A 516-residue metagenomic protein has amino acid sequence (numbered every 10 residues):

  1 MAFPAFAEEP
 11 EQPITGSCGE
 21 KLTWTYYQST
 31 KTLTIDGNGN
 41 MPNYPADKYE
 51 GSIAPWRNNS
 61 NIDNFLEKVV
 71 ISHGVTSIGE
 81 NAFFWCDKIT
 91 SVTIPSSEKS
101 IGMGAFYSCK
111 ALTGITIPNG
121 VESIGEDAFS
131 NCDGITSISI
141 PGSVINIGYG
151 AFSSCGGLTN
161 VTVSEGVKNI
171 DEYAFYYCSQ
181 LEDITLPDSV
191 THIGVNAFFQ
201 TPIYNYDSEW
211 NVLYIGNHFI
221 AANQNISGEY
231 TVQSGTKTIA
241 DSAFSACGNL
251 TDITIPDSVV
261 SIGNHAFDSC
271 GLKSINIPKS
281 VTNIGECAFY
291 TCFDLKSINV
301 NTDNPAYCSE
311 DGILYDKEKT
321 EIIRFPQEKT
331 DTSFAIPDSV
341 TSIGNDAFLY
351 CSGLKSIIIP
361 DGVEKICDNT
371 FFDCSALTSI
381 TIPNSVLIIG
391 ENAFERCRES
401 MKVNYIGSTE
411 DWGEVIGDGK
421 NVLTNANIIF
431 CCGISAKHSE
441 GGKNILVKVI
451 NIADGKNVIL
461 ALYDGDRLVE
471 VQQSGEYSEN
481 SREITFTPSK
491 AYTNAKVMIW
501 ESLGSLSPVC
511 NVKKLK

Functional and structural regions predicted by a protein language model:
A2-Q12: Sec-dependent signal peptide cleavage junction
F6, T32-N40, D63-S77, D87-S100 (+13 more regions): Structural signature of tandem-repeat unit edges
G120, G166, G475-R482: Short proline/glycine- and polar residue-rich coil/turn motifs
L446-V449, S481-S489: Exposed aromatic-hydrophobic patches
N457-L462, K496-M498: Beta-strand signatures of extracellular beta-sandwich domains
V469-E479, V512-K514: Solvent-exposed serine/threonine-rich low-complexity stretches and specific carbohydrate-binding patches
L503-K516: Edge beta-strands of extracellular beta-sandwich domains
